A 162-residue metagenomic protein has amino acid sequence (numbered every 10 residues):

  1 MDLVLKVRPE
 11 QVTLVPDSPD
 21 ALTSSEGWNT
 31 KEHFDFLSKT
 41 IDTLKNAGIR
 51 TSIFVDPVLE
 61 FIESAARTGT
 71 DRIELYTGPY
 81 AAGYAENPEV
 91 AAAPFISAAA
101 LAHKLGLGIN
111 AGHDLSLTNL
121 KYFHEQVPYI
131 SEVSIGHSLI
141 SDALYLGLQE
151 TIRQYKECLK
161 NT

Functional and structural regions predicted by a protein language model:
M1-H33: Glycine/small-residue-rich loop that forms an oxyanion/phosphate-binding "nest" at active or ligand-binding sites
M1-K6, P57-T68, I109-A111, L115-I130: Catalytic cores of alpha/beta
V7-V12, N46, R67-I73, E125-I135: Glycine-enriched alpha-helix->loop->beta-strand junction motifs that scaffold or abut catalytic
L14-A21, R72-Y84, Y129-L148: Glycine-rich phosphate-binding active-site loops on the catalytic face of alpha/beta enzymes
P19, R50-A102: Histidine/lysine/aspartate-rich catalytic loop segments that bind and position anionic ligands
D20-L22, W28-N29, F61-I62, P79-E89 (+3 more regions): Short, small-residue-enriched loops and turns at beta-alpha junctions that line or gate enzyme active sites
E26, N87-P88, D142-T162: C-terminal helical cap(s) of enzyme catalytic domains, especially alpha/beta-barrels
T30-S52, P88-A111, L117, V127 (+1 more regions): Alpha-helix-loop-beta-strand connector modules within alpha/beta enzyme cores
